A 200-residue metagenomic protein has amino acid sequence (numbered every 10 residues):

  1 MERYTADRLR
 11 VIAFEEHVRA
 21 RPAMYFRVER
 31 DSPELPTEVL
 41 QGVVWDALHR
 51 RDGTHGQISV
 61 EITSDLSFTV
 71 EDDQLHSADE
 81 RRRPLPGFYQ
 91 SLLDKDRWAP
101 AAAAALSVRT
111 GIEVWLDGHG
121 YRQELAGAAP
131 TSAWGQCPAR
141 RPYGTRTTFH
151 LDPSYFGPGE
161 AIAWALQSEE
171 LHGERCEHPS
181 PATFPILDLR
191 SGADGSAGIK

Functional and structural regions predicted by a protein language model:
E2-R10, H55, S64-K200: GHKL-type ATPase core
A13-E15: Alpha-helix capping/hinge segments and adjacent helical runs
A20-L40, Q90-S91: Conserved short strand/loop->alpha-helix "switch" segment adjacent to the catalytic nucleotide/phosphoryl-transfer site
R21-M24, D46-R50, R109, E113: Conserved, well-folded catalytic cores of nucleic-acid-processing and energy-transducing macromolecular machines
R30-I62, A99-L106: Conserved ATP-binding N-box helix of the HATPase_c
